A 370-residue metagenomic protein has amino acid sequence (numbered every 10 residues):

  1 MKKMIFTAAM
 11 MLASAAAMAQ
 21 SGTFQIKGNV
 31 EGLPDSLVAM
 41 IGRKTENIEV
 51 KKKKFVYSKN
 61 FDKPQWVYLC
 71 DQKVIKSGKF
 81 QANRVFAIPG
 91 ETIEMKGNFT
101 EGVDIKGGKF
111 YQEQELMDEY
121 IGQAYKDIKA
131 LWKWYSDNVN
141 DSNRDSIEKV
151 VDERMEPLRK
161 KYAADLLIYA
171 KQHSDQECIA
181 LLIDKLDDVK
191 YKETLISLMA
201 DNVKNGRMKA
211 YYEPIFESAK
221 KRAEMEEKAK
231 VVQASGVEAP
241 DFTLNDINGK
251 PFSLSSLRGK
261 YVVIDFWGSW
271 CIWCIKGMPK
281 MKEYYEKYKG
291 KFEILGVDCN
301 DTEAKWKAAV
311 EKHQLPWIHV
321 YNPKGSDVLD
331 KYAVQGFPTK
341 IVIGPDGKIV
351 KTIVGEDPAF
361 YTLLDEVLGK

Functional and structural regions predicted by a protein language model:
M1-G28: Bacterial Sec-dependent N-terminal signal peptides
Q20-A164: A non-transmembrane, solvent-exposed segment enriched in polar/low-complexity residues
K51, H313-L315, N322-G369: Thiol/disulfide oxidoreductase modules built on the thioredoxin-like
K129, Q172-K185: Amphipathic alpha-helical repeat scaffolds of TPR domains
Y191-N245, K250, S255-K260, A304 (+3 more regions): N-proximal helix/coil linker or "cap" segments that precede and/or mark the start of modular domains
R258-G259, D265-E283: Conserved redox-active cysteine motifs that mediate thiol-disulfide chemistry, especially di-cysteine Cys-X(1-2)-Cys
Y261-V262, P338: Alpha/beta-hydrolase fold active-site loops
I275-H313, V320, K324-K331, L363: Structural microenvironment flanking redox-active thiols in thiol-disulfide oxidoreductases
